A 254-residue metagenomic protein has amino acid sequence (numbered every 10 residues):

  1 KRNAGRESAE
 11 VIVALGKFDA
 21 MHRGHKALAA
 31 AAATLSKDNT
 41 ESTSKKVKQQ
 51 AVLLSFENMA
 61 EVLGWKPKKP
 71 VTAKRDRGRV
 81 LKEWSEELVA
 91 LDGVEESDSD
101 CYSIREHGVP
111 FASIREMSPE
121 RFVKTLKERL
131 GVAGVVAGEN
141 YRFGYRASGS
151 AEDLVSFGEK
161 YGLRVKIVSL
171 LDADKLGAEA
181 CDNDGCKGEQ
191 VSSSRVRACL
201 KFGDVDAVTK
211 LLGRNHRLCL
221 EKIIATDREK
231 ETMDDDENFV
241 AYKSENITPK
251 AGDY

Functional and structural regions predicted by a protein language model:
K1-Y254: Nucleotidyltransferase catalytic core that binds NTPs
